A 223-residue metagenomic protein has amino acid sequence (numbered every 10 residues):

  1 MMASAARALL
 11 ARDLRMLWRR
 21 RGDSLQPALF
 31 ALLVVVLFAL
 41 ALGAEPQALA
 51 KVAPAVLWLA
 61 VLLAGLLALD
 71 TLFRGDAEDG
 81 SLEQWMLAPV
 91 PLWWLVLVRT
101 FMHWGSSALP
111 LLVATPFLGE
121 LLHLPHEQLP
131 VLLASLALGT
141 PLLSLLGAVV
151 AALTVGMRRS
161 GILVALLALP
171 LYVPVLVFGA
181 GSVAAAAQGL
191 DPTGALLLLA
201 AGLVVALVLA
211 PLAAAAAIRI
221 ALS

Functional and structural regions predicted by a protein language model:
M1-P27: Aromatic- and glycine-rich beta-strand/loop motifs that create alpha-glucan
R21-G43, W58-V61, L167, L171-F178 (+1 more regions): Hydrophobic alpha-helical transmembrane segments of multi-pass membrane transport/permease proteins
A41-V52, P116-A137, V155, V183-L198 (+1 more regions): Membrane-interfacial helix-loop-helix connectors in multipass membrane proteins
A53-L69, F73: Long, hydrophobic alpha-helical segments
L66-M86: Transmembrane helix boundary and interhelical loop/hinge segments in multi-pass membrane proteins
L97-L122, L142, L146, G179-A180: Hydrophobic alpha-helical transmembrane segments that constitute the membrane-spanning cores of multi-pass membrane
L133-A152, V204-V205, L209: Hydrophobic alpha-helical transmembrane segments of polytopic membrane proteins
V204-S223: Junction motif at the cytosolic side of a transmembrane helix
